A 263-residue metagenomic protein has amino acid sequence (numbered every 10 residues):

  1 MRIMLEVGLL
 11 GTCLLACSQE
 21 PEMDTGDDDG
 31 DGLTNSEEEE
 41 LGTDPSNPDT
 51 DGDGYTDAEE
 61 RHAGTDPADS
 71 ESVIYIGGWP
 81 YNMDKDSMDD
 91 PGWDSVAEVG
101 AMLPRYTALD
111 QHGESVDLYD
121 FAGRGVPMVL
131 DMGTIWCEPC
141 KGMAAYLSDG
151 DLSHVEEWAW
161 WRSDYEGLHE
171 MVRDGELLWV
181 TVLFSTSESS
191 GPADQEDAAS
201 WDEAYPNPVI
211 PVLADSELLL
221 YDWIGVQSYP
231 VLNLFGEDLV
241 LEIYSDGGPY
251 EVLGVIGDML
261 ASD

Functional and structural regions predicted by a protein language model:
M1-L15: Sec-dependent bacterial lipoprotein signal peptides
C17-S95: Extracellular calcium-associated, cysteine-rich motifs in secreted modular proteins
L41, M102, Q227-Y229: Short, small/polar residue-rich loop motifs at catalytic or cofactor-binding pockets
P80-D120, G142, S148-S153: N-terminal "domain-start" segment that seeds a small globular fold
Y106-M128, R162-V172: A short beta-strand-turn-helix
G125-M128, G133-A144, S228: Short pre-active-site segment immediately N-terminal to redox-active cysteine/selenocysteine motifs in thiol-based
K141-A204, S216-D222: Structural microenvironment flanking redox-active thiols in thiol-disulfide oxidoreductases
Y205-P208, L213-D258: Thiol/disulfide oxidoreductase modules built on the thioredoxin-like
